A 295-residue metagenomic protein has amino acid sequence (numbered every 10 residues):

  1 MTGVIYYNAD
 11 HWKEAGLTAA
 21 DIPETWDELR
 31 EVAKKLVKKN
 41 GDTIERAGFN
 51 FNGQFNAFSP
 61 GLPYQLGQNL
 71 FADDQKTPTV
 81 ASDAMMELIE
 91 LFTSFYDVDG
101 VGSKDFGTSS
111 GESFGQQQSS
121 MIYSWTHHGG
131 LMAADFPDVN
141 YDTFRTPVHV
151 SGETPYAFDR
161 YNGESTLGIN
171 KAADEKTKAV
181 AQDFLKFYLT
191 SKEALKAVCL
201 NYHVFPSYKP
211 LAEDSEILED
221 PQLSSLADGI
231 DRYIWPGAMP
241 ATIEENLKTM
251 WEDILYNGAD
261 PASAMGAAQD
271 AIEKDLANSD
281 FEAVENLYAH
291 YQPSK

Functional and structural regions predicted by a protein language model:
M1-D21, F51-Q75, Y156-K171, I243-E252: Periplasmic solute-binding protein
A15, S94-V98, A134-H203: Extracytoplasmic/periplasmic substrate-recognition and gating elements
E24-R30, G102-Q116: Short helix-initiation/N-cap motifs at beta->coil->alpha
R30-L36, D74-K104: Glycine-centered hinge/linker elements that transmit conformational signals in sensory and ligand-binding systems
V37-G53, T190-N201, K274-L287: Bilobed periplasmic-binding protein-like "clamshell/Venus-flytrap" ligand-binding domains
G107, S124-G129, R145-P147, G163-S165: Beta->alpha turn/N-cap motifs
Q116-W125, V139: Alpha-to-beta junction loops
V198-I254, F281-K295: Long, aromatic- and glycine/proline-rich binding clefts that accommodate carbohydrate-like moieties
